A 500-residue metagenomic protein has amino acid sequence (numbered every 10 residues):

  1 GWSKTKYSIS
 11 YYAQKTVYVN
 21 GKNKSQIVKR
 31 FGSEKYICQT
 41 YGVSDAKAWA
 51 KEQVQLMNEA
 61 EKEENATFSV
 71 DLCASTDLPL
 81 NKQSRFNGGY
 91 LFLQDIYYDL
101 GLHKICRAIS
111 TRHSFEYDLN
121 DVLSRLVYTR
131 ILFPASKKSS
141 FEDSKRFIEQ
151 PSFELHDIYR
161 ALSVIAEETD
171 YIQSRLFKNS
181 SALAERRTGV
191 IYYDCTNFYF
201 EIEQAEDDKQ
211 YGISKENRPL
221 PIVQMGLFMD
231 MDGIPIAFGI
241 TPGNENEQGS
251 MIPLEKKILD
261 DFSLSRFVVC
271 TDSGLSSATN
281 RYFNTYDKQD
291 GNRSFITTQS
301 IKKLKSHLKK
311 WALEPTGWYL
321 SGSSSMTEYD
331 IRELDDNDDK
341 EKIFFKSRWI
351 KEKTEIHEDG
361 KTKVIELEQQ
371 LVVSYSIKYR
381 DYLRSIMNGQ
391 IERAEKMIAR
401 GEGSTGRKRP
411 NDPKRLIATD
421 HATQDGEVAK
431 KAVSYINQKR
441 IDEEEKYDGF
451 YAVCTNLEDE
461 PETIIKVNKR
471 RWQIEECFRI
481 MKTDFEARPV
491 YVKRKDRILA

Functional and structural regions predicted by a protein language model:
G1-D121: Conserved glycine(s) in the ABC-transporter nucleotide-binding domain "signature"
S8-I9, K104-A500: Anion-binding and metal-coordination hotspots
